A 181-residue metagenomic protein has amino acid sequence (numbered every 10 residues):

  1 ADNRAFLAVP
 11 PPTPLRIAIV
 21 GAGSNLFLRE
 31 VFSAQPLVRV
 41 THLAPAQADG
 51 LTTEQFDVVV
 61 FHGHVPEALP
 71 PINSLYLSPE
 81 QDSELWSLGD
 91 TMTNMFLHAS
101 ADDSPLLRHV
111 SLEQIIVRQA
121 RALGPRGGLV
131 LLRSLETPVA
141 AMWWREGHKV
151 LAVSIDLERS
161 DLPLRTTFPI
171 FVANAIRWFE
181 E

Functional and structural regions predicted by a protein language model:
A1-E181: N-linked glycosylation sequons
